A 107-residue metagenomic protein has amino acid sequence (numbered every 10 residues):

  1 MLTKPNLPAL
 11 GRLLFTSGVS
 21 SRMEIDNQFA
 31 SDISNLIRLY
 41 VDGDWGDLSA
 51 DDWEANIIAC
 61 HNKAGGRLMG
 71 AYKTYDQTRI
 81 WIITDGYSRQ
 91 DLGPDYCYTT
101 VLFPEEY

Functional and structural regions predicted by a protein language model:
M1-M69: Compact soluble domain cores
A59-Y107: Short, compact, well-ordered microdomains
